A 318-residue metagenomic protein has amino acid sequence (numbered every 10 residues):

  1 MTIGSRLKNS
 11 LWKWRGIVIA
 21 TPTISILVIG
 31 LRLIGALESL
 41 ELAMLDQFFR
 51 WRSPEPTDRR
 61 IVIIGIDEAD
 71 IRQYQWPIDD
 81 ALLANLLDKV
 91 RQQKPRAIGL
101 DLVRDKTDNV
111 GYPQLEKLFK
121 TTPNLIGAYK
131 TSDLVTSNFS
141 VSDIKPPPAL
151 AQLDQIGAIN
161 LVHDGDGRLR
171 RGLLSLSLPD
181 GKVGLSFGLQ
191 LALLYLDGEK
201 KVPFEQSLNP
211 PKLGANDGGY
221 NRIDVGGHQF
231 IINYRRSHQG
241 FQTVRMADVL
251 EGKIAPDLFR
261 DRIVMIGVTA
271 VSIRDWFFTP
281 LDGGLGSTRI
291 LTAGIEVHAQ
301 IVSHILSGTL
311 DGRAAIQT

Functional and structural regions predicted by a protein language model:
T2-Y220, F259-T318: Non-transmembrane functional regions of envelope-associated proteins
K200-I254: Substrate-access "cap/lid" subdomains that shape and gate the entrance to catalytic or ligand-binding pockets
